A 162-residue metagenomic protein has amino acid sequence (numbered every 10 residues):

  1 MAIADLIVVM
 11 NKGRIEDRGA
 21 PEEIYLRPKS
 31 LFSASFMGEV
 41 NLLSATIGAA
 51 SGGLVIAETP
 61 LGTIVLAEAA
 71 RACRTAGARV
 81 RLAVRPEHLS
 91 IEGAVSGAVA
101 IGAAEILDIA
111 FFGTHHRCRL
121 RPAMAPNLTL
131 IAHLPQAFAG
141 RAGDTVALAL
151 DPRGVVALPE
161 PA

Functional and structural regions predicted by a protein language model:
M1-T63: Internal alpha/beta loop-helix hairpins
V40-L42, A50-A162: Non-catalytic connector elements of ABC transporters
